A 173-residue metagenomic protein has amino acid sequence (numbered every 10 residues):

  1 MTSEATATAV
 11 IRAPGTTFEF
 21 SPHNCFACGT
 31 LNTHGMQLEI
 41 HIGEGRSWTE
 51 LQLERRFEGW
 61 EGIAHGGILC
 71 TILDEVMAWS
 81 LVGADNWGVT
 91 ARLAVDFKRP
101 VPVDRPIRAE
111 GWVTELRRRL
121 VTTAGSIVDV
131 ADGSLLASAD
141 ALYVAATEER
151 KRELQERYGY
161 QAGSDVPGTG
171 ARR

Functional and structural regions predicted by a protein language model:
M1-T16, V101-V103, T114-R173: HotDog/MaoC-like acyl-thioester-processing domains
T2-S3, E19-P22, G43, R56-E61 (+3 more regions): Short acidic/polar alpha-helix capping motifs at helix-coil junctions
S21-A64: Catalytic strand-loop segment that frames the active site of acyl-thioester-processing enzymes
M36, V89-A91, I107, V121 (+1 more regions): Hydrophobic core residues within well-ordered beta-strands of beta-rich domains
H41-G43, W112-L116: Short beta-strand micro-motifs enriched in acidic
E50-Q52, A94-D96, E110-W112, S126 (+1 more regions): Residue-level recognition of well-ordered beta-strand positions that form the cores of beta-sheet-rich folds across
G67-C70: Conserved N-terminal beta-strand and adjoining loop/helix that marks the start of the Nudix/MutT-like hydrolase domain
E75-R108, V113-T114: Hydrophobic beta-strand-centered segment that forms part of the acyl-chain substrate-binding groove
